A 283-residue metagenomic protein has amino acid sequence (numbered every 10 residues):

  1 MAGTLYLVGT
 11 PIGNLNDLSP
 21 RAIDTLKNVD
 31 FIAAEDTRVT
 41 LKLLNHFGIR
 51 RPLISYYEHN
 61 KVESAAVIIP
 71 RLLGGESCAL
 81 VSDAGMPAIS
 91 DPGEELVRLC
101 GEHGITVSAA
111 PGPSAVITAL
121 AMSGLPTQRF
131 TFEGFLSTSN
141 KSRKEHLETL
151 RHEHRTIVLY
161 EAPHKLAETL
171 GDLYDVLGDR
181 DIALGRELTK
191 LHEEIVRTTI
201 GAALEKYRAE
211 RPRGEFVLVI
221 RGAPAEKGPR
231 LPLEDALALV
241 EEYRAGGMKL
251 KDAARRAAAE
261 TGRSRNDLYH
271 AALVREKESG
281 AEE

Functional and structural regions predicted by a protein language model:
M1-E58: Glycine-rich, flexible N-terminal cofactor/catalytic loop recognition
A2, T156, P163-E283: A contiguous loop/helix-start segment that scaffolds small-molecule binding in enzyme catalytic cores
G3-L5, G74-A79, R155-T156: Loop/turn-to-beta-strand initiation segments
T25-I32, G104-S108, T156-I157: Short active-site oxyanion
A34, V107-G112, L159, L184: General beta-strand structural signal in soluble alpha/beta enzymes
S55-V62, L136-N140: Conserved helicase motor
P92-E94, L250: Glycine-centered tight-turn and secondary-structure capping sites
E95-E153: Class I SAM-dependent methyltransferase SAM-binding "motif I" and its flanking Rossmann-like core
